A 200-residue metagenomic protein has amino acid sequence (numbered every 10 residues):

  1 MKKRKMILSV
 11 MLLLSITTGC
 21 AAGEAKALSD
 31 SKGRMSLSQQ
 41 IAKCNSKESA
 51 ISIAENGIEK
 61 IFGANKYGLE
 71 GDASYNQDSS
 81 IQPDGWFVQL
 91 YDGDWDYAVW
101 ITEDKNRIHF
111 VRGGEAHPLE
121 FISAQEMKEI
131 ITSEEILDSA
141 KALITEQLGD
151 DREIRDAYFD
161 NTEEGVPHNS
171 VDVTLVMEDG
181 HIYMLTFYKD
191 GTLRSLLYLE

Functional and structural regions predicted by a protein language model:
M1-T18: Sec-dependent bacterial lipoprotein signal peptides
K5-L8, A27, D92: Intrinsically disordered, low-complexity segments enriched in glycine/proline and serine/threonine
T17-S36: Sec-dependent signal peptide cleavage junction
R34-S38, K43-P83, S133-H168: Short, flexible domain-boundary/linker segments around small modular repeats
Q39-A42, A124-M127, D172: Short, recurring structural edge motifs at helix starts
F62-D104, R155-E200: Exposed beta-strand-loop-beta-strand "reactive/processing" segments of non-cytosolic proteins
E103-D156: Long, charged/polar, surface-exposed segments that mediate recognition or autoinhibition
